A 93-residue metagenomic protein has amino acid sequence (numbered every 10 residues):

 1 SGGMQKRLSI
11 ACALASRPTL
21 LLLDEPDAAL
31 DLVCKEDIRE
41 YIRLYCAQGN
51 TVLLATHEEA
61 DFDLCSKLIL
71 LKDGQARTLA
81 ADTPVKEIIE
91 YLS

Functional and structural regions predicted by a protein language model:
I10: Hydrophobic anchor residue at the start of the ABC signature
R17: Conserved catalytic motifs of ABC-family nucleotide-binding domains
L21-D24: Catalytic Walker B motif of ABC-type/P-loop ATPase nucleotide-binding domains
D27-A28: Short loop immediately C-terminal to the Walker-B catalytic DE motif in ABC-type ATPase nucleotide-binding domains
L32-C34: Helix N-cap at the start of a conserved alpha-helix in ABC-type nucleotide-binding domains
A55-H57: H-loop/switch region of ABC-family ATPase nucleotide-binding domains
Q75-S93: Conserved beta-strand-loop-alpha-helix hinge in the C-terminal portion of ABC ATPase nucleotide-binding domains
